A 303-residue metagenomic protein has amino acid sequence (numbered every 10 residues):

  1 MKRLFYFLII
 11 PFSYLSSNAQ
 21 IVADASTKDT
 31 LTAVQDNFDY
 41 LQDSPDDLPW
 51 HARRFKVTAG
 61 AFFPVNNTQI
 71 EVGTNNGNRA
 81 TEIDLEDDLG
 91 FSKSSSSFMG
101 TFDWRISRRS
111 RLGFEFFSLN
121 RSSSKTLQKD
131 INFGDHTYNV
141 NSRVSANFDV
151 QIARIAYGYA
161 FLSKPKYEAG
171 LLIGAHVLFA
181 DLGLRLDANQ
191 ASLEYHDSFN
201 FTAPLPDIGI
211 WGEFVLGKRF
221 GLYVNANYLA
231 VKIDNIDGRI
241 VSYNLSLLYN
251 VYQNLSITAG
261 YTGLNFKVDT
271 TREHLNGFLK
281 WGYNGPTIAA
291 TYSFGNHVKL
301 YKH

Functional and structural regions predicted by a protein language model:
M1-A23: Bacterial Sec-dependent N-terminal signal peptides
Q20-E115, T287, T291-G295: Short glycine/proline- and aromatic-enriched beta-strand/turn motifs that initiate or cap beta-hairpins
R53-F55, S94-F98, D149-A153, Y167 (+4 more regions): Residues that define the transmembrane beta-barrel architecture of outer-membrane proteins
A59-A61, G100-W104, I155-Y159, I173-V177 (+4 more regions): Residues on the lipid-exposed face of transmembrane beta-strands in outer-membrane beta-barrel proteins
N67-S95, S118-V150, L178-F201, V231-D234 (+1 more regions): Extracellular/periplasm-exposed beta-strand and loop segments of Gram-negative cell-envelope proteins, dominated by
R109-L112, P165-Y167, K218-L222, N254-I257 (+1 more regions): Repeated loop/turn-to-beta-strand initiation elements of outer-membrane beta-barrel proteins
V177-Q253, L264-K267: Outer-membrane beta-barrel transmembrane domain signature
W281-H303: Outer-membrane beta-barrel "beta-signal"
